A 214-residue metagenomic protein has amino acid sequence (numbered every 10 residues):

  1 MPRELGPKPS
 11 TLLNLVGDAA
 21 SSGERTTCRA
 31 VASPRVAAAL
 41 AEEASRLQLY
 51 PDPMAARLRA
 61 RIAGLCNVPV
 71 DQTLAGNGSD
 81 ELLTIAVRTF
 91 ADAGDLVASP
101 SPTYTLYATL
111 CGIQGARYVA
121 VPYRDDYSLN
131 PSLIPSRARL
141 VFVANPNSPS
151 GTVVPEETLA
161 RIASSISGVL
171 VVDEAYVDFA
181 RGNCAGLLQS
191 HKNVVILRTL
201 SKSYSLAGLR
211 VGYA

Functional and structural regions predicted by a protein language model:
P2, Q72, T89-A144: PLP-dependent aminotransferase-like
P2-D80, I85: N-terminal small-domain helix-loop-helix segment of the aminotransferase-like
T26-R29, S79-D80, Y104, N145-P149 (+2 more regions): Short glycine-rich anion-binding loops that position phosphate/pyrophosphate groups of nucleotides and phosphorylated
P69-T73, A93-L96, E174, K192-N193: Short acidic capping loops at alpha-helix termini that bridge into adjacent secondary structure
G78-A93, P155, V172-Y176, A180-R181 (+1 more regions): Glycine/small-residue-rich loop that forms an oxyanion/phosphate-binding "nest" at active or ligand-binding sites
V119, Y123-D178: Active-site phosphate-binding strand-loop segment of PLP-dependent enzymes
A180, S190-A214: Active-site PLP attachment segment
